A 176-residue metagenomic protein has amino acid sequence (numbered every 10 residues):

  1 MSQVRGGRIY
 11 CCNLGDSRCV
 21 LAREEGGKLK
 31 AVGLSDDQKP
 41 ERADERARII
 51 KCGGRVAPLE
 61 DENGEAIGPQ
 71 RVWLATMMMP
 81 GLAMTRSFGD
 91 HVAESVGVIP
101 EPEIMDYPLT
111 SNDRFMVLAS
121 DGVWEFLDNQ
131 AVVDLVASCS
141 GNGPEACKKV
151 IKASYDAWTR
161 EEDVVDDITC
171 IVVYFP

Functional and structural regions predicted by a protein language model:
M1-P176: PP2C/PPM-type serine/threonine phosphatase catalytic core, specifically the conserved beta-strand-loop-alpha-helix
